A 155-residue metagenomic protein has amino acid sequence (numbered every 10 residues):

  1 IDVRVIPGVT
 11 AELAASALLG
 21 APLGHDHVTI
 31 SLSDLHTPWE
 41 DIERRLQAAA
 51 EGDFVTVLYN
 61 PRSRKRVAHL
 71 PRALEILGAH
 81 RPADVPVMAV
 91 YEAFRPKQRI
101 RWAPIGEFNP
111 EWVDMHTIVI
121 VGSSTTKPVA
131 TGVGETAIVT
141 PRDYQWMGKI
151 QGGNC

Functional and structural regions predicted by a protein language model:
I1-G52: Class I SAM-dependent methyltransferase SAM-binding "motif I" and its flanking Rossmann-like core
E51-C155: A contiguous loop/helix-start segment that scaffolds small-molecule binding in enzyme catalytic cores
